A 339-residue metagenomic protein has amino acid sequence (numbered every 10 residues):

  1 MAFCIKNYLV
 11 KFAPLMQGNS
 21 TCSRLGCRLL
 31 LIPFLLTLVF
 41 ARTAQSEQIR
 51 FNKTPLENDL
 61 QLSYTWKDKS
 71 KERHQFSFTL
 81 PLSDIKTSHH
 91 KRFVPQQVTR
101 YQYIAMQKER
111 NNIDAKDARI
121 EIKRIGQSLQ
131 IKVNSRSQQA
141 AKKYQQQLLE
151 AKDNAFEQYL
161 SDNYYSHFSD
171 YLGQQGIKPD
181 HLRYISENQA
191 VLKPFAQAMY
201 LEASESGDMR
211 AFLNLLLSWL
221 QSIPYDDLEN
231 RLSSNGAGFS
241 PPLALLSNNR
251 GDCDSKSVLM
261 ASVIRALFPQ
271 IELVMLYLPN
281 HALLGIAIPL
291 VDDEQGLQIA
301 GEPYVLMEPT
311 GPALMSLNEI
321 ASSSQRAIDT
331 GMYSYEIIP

Functional and structural regions predicted by a protein language model:
C4-L31: Bacterial N-terminal signal peptides that target proteins for export
N7, C22, L35, G251-D252 (+1 more regions): A generic structural micro-environment signature that highlights single residues at secondary-structure boundaries
Y8-K11, V39-A44: N-terminal cationic amphipathic segment used for targeting or macromolecule association
L30-V39: Bacterial N-terminal signal peptides
T43-P339: A structural boundary/capping signal
